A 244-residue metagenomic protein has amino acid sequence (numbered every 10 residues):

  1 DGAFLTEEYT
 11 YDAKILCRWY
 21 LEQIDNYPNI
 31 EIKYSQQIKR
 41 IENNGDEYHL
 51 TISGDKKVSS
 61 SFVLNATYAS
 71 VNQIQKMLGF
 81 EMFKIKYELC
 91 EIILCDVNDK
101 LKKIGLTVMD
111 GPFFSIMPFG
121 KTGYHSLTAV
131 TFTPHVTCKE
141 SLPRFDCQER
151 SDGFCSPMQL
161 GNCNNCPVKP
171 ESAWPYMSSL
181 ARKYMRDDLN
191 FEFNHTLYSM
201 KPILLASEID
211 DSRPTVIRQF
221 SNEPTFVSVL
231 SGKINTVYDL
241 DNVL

Functional and structural regions predicted by a protein language model:
A3-K76, V237-V243: Helical element adjacent to the flavin cofactor pocket in flavoenzyme catalytic cores
I15, I74-M77, A129, C138-S141: A short secondary-structure junction signal
W19, P175-L244: C-terminal catalytic lobe of FAD-dependent flavoproteins
I41-N44, M117-F119, R218-F220: Short beta-strand micro-motifs enriched in acidic
D46-H49, F114, G123-H125, P224-V227: Hydrophobic residues embedded in beta-strands of well-ordered beta-sheets
T51-K56, L127-V136, S231-I234: Secondary-structure transition/turn motif
K56-M109, F113, F119-Y124, C147: Central helical "cap/lid" subdomain
K121-Y124, F132-K201: Flavin-binding catalytic cores
